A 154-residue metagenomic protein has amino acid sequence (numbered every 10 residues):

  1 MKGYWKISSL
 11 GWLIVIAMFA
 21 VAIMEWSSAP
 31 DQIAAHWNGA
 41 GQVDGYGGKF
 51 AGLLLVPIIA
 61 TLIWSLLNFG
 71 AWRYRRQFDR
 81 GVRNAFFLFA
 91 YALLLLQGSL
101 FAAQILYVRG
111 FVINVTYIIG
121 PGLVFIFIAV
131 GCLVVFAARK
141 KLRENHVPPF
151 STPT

Functional and structural regions predicted by a protein language model:
M1-I14: Alpha-helical transmembrane segments and their helix-start/interface "positive-inside/aromatic belt" motifs in integral
K2-W5, H36, G47, Q77-N84 (+1 more regions): Juxtamembrane loop-transmembrane helix junctions in multi-pass integral membrane proteins, especially the extracellular
W12-I23, I58-N68, Q97, P121-A137: Hydrophobic core of alpha-helical transmembrane segments in multi-pass integral membrane proteins
F19-W26, N68-R75, G98-V108: Transmembrane helix-loop junctions and nearby membrane-interface residues
A22-L54, T154: Active-site and channel-lining beta-strand-loop segments that bind or position nucleotide-derived/phosphorylated
A71-Y91: Cytoplasmic juxtamembrane regions at transmembrane-helix boundaries
N84-V115: Hydrophobic alpha-helical transmembrane segments of integral membrane proteins
L142-T154: Short, highly charged, low-complexity non-transmembrane loops/tails of multi-pass membrane proteins
